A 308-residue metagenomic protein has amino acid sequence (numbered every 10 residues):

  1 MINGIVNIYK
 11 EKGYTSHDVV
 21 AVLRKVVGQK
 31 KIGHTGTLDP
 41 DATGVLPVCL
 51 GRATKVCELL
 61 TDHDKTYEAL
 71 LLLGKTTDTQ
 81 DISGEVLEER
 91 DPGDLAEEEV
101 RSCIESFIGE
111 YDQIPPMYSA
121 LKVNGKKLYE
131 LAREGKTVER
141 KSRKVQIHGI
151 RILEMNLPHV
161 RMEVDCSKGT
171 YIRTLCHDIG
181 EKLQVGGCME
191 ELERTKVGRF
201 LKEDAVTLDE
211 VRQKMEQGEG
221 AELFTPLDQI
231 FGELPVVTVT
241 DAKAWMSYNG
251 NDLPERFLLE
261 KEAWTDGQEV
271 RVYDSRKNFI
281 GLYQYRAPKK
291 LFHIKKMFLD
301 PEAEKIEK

Functional and structural regions predicted by a protein language model:
M1-E11, T15-H34, L38, A42-V45 (+3 more regions): Accessory RNA 3′-end/elbow-binding domains used by RNA modification enzymes
M1-S167, H177-D204: Catalytic cores of RNA-modifying enzymes
Y171: Conserved glycine(s) of the Walker
T174: A phosphate-binding catalytic loop at a beta-strand-loop-alpha-helix junction that coordinates phosphoryl groups
